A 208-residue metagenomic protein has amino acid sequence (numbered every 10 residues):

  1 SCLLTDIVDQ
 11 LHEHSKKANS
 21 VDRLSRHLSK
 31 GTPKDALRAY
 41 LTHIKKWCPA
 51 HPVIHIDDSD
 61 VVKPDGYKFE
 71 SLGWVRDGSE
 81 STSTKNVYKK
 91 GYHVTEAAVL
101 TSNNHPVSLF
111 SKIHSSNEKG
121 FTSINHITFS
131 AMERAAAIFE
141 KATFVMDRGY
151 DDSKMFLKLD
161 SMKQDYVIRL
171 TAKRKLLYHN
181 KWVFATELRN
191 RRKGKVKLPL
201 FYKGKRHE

Functional and structural regions predicted by a protein language model:
S1: Positively charged, polyanion-binding regions of nucleic-acid-associated proteins
L4-S15: DNA-recognition alpha helix
T5, R38, Y92-T95, H126-S130: Short, contiguous clusters of charged residues that form electrostatic/catalytic patches at enzyme active sites, used
I7, V53-V62, A97, T143-D151 (+1 more regions): Short, conserved catalytic/metal-binding motifs centered on acidic residues
K17, V21-S102: Active-site-proximal, Lys/Arg-enriched surface segment that forms a nucleic-acid-binding/basic interface patch
K46-D65, T101-P106, G120, I124-A137 (+1 more regions): Long, hydrophobic/aromatic-enriched structural stretches that serve as scaffold segments
L109: Regulatory input/activation interfaces that engage signals or partners
K112-E208: An internal, acidic/charged active-site-proximal segment that coordinates divalent cations and/or engages
